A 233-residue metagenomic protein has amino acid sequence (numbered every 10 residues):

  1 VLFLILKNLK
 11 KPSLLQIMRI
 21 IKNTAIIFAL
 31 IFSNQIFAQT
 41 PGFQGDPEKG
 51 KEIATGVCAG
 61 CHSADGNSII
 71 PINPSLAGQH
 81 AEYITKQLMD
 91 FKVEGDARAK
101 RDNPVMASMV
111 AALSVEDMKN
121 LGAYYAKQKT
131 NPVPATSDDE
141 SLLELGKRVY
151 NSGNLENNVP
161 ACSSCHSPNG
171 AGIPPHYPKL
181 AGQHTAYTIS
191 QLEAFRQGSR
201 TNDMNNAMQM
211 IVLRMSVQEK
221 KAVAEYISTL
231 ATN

Functional and structural regions predicted by a protein language model:
L4-L9: Short hydrophobic targeting helices and cationic amphipathic motifs that mediate membrane/organellar targeting
S13-A25: Bacterial N-terminal signal peptides that target proteins for export
S33-Q35: N-terminal signal peptide c-region/cleavage motif recognized by signal peptidases
A38-A54, N67-I72, K127-L155: Electrostatic cytochrome c docking/interface patches
E48-A59, T85, N151-S163, P178-S190: Sequence context surrounding c-type heme c attachment/ligation sites in exported
V57-A64, L121, V159-N169, V223: The canonical Cys-X-X-Cys-His
I69-A77, F91-D138, P174-K179, G198-L230: Axial heme c-ligation environment in periplasmic c-type cytochrome domains
